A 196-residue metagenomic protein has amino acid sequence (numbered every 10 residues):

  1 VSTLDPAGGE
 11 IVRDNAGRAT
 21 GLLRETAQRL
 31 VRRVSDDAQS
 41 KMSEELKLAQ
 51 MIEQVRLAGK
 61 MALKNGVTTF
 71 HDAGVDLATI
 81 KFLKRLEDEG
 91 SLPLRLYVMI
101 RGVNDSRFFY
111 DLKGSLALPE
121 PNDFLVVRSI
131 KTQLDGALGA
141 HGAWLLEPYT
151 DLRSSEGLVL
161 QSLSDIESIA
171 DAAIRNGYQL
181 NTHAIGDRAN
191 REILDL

Functional and structural regions predicted by a protein language model:
V1-M99, P121-Y178: Catalytic pocket of metal/acid-base enzymes, prominently hydrolases
L77-A78, V103, R188: Short alpha-helical
I80-K84, Y110, N190-D195: Histidine/acidic-residue-rich catalytic or RNA/ligand-binding cores of hydrolases and nuclease-related proteins
R101-F108: Short, conserved secondary-structure transition motifs
F109-S115: Flexible, glycine/threonine-enriched loop-and-boundary segments that flank and lead into catalytic domains of large
I166-A170, L180, A184, A189-L196: Extended, hydrophobic alpha-helical segments in both membrane/secreted and soluble proteins
